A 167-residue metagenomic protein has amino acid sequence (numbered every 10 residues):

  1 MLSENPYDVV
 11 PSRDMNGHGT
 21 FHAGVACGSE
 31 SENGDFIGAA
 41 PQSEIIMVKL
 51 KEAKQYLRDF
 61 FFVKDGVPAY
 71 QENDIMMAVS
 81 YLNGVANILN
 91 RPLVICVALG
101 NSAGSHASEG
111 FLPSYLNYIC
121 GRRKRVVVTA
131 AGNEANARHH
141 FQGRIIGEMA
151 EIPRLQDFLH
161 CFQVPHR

Functional and structural regions predicted by a protein language model:
M1-E4, G147-E151, L155-R167: Flexible, acidic/histidine-containing loops and adjacent segments that form or flank the divalent-metal
M1-Q71, N90, H139: Subtilisin-like serine protease catalytic core
K54-I145, F158-H166: Substrate-binding/access-modulating region of protease and related hydrolase catalytic domains
